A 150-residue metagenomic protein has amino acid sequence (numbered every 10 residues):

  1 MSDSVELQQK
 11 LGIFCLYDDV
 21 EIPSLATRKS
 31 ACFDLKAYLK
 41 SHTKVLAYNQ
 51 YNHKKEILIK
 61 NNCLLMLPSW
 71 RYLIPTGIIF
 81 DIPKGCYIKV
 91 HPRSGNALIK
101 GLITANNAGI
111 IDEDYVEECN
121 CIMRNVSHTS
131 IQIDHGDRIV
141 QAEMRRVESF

Functional and structural regions predicted by a protein language model:
M1-F150: DUTPase catalytic domain/fold
